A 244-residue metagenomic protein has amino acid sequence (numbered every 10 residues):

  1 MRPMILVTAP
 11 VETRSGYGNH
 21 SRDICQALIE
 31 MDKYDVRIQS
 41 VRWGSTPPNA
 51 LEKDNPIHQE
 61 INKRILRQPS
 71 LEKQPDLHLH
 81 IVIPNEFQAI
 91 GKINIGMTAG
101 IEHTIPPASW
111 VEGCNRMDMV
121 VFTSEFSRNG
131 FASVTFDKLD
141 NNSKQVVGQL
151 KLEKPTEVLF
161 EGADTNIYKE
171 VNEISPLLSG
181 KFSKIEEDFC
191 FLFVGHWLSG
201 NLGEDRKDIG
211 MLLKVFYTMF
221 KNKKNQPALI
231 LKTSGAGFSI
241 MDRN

Functional and structural regions predicted by a protein language model:
M1-I5, Q74-P75, K92, K184-F191: A short, charged/proline- and glycine-enriched loop that marks the coil->beta-strand transition at the N-terminal
M1-Q74, A228: N-terminal pre-catalytic "stem/leader" segment of glycosyltransferase-like enzymes
L6-A9, R37-S40, L79-V82, F160 (+2 more regions): Short beta-strand segments
L6-T8, S45-F131: Extended catalytic core of nucleotide-activated donor transferases of GT-like folds
R14-Y17, V36-R37, G44-N49, E86-A89 (+6 more regions): Short catalytic/ligand-binding loop motif for oxyanion handling, primarily in non-cytosolic enzymes, centered on
H20-R22, Q26-A27, A163-N244: Conserved catalytic-core segment of nucleotide-activated headgroup transferases in glycan assembly
M119-L177: Donor nucleotide-sugar binding/catalytic pocket of nucleotide-sugar-dependent glycosyltransferases
